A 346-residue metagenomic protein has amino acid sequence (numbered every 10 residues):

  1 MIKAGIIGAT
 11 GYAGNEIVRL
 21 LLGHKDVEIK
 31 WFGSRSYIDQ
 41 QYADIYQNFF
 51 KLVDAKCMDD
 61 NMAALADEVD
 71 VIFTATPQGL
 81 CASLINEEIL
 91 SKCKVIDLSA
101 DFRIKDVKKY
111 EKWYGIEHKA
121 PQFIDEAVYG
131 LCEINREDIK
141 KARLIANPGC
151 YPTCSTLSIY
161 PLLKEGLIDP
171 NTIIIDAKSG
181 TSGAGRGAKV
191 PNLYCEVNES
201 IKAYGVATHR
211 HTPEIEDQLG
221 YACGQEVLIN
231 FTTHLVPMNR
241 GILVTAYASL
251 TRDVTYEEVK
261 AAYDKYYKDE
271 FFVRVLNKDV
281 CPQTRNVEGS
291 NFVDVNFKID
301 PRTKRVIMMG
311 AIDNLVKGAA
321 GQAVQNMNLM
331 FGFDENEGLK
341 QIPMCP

Functional and structural regions predicted by a protein language model:
M1-E199, Y204-V206, K298-P301, C345-P346: N-terminal Rossmann-like NAD(P) cofactor-binding subdomain of oxidoreductases, focused on the glycine-rich
Y12, E126, T153-L157, V206-E214 (+5 more regions): Conserved active-site and cofactor/substrate-binding residues in soluble primary-metabolism enzymes
V18, T156-L163, T212-E216, D264 (+2 more regions): Predominant activation on well-ordered alpha-helical scaffold segments within soluble catalytic domains
L22-D26, K164-I168, H209, D217-G224 (+4 more regions): Generic secondary-structure signature for well-ordered alpha-helical cores
K141, S200, I242-V244, V306: Short amphipathic alpha-helical segments
A203-A207, L235-V236, T284-V287: Short Gly/Pro-enriched turn/cap motifs at secondary-structure boundaries
T208-F231, L235-N239, L243-T245: Oxyanion-binding "anion nests"
V244-P346: C-terminal active-site/capping subdomain that shapes the small-molecule cofactor and substrate pocket of enzyme
